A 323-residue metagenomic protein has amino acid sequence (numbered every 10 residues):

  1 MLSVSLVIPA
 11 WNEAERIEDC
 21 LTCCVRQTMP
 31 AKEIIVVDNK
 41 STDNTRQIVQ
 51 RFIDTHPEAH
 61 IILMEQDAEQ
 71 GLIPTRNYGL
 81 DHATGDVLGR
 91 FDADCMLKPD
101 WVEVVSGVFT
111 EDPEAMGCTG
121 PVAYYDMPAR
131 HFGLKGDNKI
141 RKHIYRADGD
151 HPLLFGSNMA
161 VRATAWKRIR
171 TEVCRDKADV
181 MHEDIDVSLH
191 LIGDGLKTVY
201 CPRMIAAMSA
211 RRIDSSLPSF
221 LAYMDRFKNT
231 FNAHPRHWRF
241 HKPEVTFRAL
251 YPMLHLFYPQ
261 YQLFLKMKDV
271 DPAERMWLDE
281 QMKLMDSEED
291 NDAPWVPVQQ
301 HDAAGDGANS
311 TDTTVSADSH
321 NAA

Functional and structural regions predicted by a protein language model:
E13-R26: Short, well-formed alpha-helical segments that are part of the catalytic scaffolds of diverse glycosyltransferases
C23, D38-Q47, A68, C95: A conserved acidic beta->alpha catalytic loop
Q66-A83: Glycine-rich, basic loop-to-helix element that forms the pyrophosphate-binding segment of sugar-nucleotide handling
D86-M96: Short beta-strand-to-loop acidic/aromatic patch adjacent to the donor-nucleotide binding site
D100-H131: Conserved donor NDP-sugar-binding/catalytic core segment of glycosyltransferases
G120-P121, F132-P152: Short, flexible, basic/aromatic active-site loop/helix in glycosyltransferases
A178-V187: Acidic donor-binding loop at a coil-to-helix junction in glycosyltransferase catalytic cores that engages
N232-A323: Terminal low-complexity segments of carbohydrate-biosynthetic enzymes
